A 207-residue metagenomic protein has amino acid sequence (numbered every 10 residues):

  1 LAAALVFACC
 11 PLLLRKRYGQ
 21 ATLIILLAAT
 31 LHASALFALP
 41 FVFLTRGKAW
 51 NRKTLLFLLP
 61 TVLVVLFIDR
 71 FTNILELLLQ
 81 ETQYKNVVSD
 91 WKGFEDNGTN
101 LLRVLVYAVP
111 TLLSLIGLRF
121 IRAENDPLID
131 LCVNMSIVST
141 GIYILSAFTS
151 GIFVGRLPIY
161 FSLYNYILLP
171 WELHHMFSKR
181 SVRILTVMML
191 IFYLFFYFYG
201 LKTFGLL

Functional and structural regions predicted by a protein language model:
L1, V6-G19: Membrane-interface transmembrane helices that cradle and orient dolichyl/undecaprenyl
C9-C10, Q20-L44: Membrane-interface alpha helices of multi-pass inner-membrane proteins
R15-G19, W171-L185: Membrane-interface junctions at the ends of membrane-embedded or membrane-associated helices
T45-L157: Alpha-helical transmembrane segments and terminal signal-anchor/GPI-anchor hydrophobic tails, characterized by long
L59-P60, S178-F198: Signature aromatic-anchored transmembrane alpha helix within multi-pass, membrane-resident enzymes that catalyze glycan
F153-W171: Hydrophobic/aromatic-rich transmembrane helices and adjacent perimembrane loops
F198-L207: Juxtamembrane boundary at the C-terminal end of a transmembrane helix
